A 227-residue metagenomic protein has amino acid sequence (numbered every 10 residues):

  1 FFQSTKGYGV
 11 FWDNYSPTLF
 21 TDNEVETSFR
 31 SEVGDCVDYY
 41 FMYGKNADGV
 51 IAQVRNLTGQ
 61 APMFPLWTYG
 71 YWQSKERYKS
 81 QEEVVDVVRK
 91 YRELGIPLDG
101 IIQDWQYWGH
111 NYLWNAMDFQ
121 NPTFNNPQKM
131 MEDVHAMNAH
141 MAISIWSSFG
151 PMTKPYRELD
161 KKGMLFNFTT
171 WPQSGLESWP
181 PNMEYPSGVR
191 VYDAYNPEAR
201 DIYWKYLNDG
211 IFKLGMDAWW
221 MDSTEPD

Functional and structural regions predicted by a protein language model:
F1-D227: Catalytic-domain carbohydrate-binding cleft regions of carbohydrate-active enzymes
